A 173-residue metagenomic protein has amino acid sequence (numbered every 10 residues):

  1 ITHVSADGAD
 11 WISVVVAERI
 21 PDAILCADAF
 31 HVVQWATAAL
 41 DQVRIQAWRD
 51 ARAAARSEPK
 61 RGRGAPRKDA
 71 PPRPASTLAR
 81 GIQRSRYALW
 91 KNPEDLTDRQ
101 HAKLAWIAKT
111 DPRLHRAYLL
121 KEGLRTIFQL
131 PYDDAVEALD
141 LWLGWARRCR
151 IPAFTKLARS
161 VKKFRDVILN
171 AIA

Functional and structural regions predicted by a protein language model:
T2-P21, F30-V33, A53-A173: Acidic/histidine-rich catalytic cores and adjacent linkers of DNA breakage/strand-transfer/modification proteins
I24-C26: Conserved beta-strand segments of alpha/beta enzyme cores
A29-A53: Short alpha-helix plus adjacent loop in nuclease-associated cores
